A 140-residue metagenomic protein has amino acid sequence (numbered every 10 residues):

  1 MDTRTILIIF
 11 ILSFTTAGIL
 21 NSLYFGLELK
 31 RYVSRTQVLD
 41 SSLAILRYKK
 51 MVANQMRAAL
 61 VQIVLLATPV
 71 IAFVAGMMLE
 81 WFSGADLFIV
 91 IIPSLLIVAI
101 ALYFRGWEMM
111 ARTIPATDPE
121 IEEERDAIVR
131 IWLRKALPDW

Functional and structural regions predicted by a protein language model:
M1-I11: Feature marks short, highly hydrophobic, charge-poor N-terminal signal-anchor/signal peptide-like helices that anchor
M1-T3, A75-L87: Membrane-interfacial hairpin junctions
F10-N21, V61-M78, V90-I97: Canonical alpha-helical transmembrane segments of integral membrane proteins
I19-L39, F104-T113: Membrane-water interface of transmembrane alpha-helices
Q37-A58, I121-L133: Short membrane-interface loop/juxtamembrane segments of multi-pass integral membrane proteins
R47-I71, W140: Loop-to-transmembrane boundary segments
W81-A127: Alpha-helical transmembrane segments and their immediate juxtamembrane interface regions
K135-D139: Transmembrane-helix bundle segments that line or gate the permeation/cavity pathway in multi-pass membrane proteins
